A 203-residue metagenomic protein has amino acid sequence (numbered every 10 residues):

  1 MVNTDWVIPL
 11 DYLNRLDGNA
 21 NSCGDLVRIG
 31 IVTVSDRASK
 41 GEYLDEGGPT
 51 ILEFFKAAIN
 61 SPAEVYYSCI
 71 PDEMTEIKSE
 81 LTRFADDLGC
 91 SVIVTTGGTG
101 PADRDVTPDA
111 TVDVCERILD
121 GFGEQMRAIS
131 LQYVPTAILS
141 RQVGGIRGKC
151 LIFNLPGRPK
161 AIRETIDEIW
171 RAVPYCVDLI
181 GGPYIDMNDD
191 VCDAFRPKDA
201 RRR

Functional and structural regions predicted by a protein language model:
M1-R203: Non-catalytic beta/alpha edge segments that cap or flank active sites
